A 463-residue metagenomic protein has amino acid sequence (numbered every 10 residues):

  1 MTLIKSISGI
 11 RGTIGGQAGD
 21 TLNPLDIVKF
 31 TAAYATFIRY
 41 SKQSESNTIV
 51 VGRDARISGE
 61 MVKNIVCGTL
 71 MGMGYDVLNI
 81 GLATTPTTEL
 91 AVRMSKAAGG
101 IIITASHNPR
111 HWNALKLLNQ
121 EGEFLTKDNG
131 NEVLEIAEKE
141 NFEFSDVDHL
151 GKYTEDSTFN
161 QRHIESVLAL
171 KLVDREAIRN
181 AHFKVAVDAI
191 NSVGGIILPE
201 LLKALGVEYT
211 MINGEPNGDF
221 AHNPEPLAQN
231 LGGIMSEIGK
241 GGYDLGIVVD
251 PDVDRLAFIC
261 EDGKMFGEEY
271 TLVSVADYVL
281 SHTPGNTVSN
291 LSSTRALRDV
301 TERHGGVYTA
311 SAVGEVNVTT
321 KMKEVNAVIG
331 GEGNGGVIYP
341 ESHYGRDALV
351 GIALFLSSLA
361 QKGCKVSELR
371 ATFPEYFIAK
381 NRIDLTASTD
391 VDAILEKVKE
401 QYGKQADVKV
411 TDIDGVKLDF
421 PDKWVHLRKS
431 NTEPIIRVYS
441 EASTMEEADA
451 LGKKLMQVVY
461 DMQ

Functional and structural regions predicted by a protein language model:
M1-M73, K152-V185: An N-terminal, well-structured beta->alpha segment
T13, N113-G239: Gly/Ser/Thr-enriched, mixed-charge loops and adjacent short helices that form phosphate/oxyanion-binding elements
T36, T48-W112, E200-I259: N-terminal small/polar loop signature for handling phosphorylated ligands or for N-terminal nucleophile
G52-R53, V187-A189, C260, E341 (+1 more regions): Short glycine-centered, acidic/aromatic-flanked micro-motifs in structured strand/loop junctions that mark active-site
M71, N131-E165, A169, C260-G333 (+1 more regions): Proline/glycine-rich low-complexity loops and linkers
L117-Q120, A257-E261, I338-P340: Short beta-strand-to-turn element immediately C-terminal to the catalytic PLP-Schiff-base lysine in fold type I
L245, T283-Q463: Phosphate-binding and adjacent anionic-ligand microenvironments
